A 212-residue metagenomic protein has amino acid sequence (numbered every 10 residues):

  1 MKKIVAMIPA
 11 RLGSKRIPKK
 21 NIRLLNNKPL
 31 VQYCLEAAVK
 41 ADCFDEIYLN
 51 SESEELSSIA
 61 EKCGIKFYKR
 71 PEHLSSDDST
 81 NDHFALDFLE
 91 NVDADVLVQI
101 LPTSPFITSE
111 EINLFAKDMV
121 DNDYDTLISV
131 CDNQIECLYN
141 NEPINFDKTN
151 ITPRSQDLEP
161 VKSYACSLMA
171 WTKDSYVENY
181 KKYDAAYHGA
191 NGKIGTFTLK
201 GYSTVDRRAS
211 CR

Functional and structural regions predicted by a protein language model:
M1-P18: N-terminal nucleotide-binding beta1-loop-alpha1 segment
L30-I47: A short, N-terminal amphipathic alpha-helix
F44, A94, D123-Y124: Short, high-confidence coil segments that cap the C-terminus of an alpha-helix and link into the following beta-strand
Y48, E54-V98, I107-L114: Short phosphate-binding loop-to-helix
F84, P105-H188, F197-T198: Conserved core of the sugar-phosphate nucleotidyltransferase
I100-P102: Active-site acidic Asp-centered loop
G189-N191, G195-R212: Hydrophobic helical membrane-anchoring modules
